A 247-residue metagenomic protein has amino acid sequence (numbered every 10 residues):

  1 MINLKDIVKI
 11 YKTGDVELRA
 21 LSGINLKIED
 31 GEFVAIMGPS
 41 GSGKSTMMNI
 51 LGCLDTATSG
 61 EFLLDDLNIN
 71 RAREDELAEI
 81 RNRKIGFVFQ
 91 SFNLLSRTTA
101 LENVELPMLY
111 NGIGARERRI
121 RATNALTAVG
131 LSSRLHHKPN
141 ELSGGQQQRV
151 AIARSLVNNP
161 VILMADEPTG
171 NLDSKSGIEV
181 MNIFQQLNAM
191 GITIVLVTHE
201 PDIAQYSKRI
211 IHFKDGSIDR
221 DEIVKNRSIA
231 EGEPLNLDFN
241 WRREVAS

Functional and structural regions predicted by a protein language model:
M1-F213: ABC family nucleotide-binding domain
S217-E244: Conserved beta-strand-loop-alpha-helix hinge in the C-terminal portion of ABC ATPase nucleotide-binding domains
